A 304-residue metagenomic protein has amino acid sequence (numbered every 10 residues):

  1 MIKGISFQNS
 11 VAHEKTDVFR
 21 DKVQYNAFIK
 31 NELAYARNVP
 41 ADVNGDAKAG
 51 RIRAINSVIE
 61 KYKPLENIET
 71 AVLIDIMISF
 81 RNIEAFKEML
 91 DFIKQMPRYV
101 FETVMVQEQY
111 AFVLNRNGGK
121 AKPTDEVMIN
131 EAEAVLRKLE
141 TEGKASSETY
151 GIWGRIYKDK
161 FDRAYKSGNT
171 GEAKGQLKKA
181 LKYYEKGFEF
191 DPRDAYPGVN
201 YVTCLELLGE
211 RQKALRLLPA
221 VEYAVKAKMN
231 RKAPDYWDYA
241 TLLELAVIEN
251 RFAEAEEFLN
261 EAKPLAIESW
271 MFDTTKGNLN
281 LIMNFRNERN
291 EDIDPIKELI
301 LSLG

Functional and structural regions predicted by a protein language model:
M1-E14: Cross-kingdom TIR/SEFIR domain
D21-S57, P64-R81, Y99-A121, G143-K166 (+4 more regions): Amphipathic alpha-helical repeat scaffolds of TPR domains
V39-S57, I78-I93, N115-V135, T170-K182 (+1 more regions): Helix-turn-helix repeat elements of alpha-solenoid scaffolds
P64, P97-R98, R137-T141, K182 (+4 more regions): Conserved structural position within tetratricopeptide repeats
N117-T124, K160-S167, E206-L218, I248-F252 (+1 more regions): Alpha-helical linker/edge segments of TPR/alpha-solenoid repeat scaffolds and analogous pre-/post-domain helices
K166-A173, A255: Acidic, serine/threonine/proline-rich low-complexity intrinsically disordered regions
L181, F188, R193-A195, V202-E206 (+3 more regions): TPR/TPR-like (Sel1-like) alpha-helical repeat modules
K228-G304: Long, ordered, amphipathic alpha-helical scaffolds
